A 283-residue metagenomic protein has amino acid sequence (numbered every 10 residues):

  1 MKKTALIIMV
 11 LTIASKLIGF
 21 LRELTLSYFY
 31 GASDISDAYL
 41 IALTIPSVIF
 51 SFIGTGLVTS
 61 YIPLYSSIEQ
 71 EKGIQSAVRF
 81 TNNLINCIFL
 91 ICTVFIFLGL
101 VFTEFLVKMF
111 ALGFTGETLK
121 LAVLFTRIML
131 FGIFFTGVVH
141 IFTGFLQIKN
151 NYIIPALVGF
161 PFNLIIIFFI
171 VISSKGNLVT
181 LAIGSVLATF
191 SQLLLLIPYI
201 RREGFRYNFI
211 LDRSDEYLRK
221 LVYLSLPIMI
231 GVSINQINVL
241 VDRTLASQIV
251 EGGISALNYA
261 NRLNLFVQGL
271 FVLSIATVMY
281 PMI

Functional and structural regions predicted by a protein language model:
M1-I283: Membrane-embedded alpha-helical bundles of multi-pass transporters/translocases, especially carrier/permease families
